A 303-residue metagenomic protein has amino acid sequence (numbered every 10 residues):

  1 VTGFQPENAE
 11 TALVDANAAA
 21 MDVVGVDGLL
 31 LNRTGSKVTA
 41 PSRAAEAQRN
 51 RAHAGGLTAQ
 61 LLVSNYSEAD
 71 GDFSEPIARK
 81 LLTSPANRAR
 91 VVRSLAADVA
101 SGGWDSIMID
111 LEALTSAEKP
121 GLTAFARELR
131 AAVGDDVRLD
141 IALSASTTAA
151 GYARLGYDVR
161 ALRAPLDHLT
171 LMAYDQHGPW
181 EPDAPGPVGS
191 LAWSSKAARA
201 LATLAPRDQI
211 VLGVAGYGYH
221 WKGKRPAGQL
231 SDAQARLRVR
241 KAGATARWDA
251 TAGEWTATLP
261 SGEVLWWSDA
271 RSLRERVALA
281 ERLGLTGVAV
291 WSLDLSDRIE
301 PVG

Functional and structural regions predicted by a protein language model:
V1-S94: Glycan-recognition patch characteristic of GH18 chitinases/ENGases and related GlcNAc/peptidoglycan-binding proteins
T2, R33-E46, R93, T115-A242: Substrate-binding surface in catalytic domains of secreted glycosidases
F4-N8, V26-L30, L62-Y66, D110-A113 (+5 more regions): Active-site-proximal beta-strand/loop segments in catalytic clefts of secreted hydrolases
Q5-A20, T83-S101, G151-R160, S268-E281: Short, acidic/polar
A20-D22, G55-A59, G103-I107, D135-L139 (+3 more regions): Short, well-ordered coil/turn segments that N-cap beta-strands
V24, I109, L129, L169-L171 (+3 more regions): Conserved, mostly hydrophobic/aromatic
R49, R276-G303: Acidic/aromatic/glycine-rich contiguous surface patches that form carbohydrate-binding/processing clefts and analogous
E68-A78, Q209-L279: Glycan-binding loop/region signatures in secreted carbohydrate-active enzymes
